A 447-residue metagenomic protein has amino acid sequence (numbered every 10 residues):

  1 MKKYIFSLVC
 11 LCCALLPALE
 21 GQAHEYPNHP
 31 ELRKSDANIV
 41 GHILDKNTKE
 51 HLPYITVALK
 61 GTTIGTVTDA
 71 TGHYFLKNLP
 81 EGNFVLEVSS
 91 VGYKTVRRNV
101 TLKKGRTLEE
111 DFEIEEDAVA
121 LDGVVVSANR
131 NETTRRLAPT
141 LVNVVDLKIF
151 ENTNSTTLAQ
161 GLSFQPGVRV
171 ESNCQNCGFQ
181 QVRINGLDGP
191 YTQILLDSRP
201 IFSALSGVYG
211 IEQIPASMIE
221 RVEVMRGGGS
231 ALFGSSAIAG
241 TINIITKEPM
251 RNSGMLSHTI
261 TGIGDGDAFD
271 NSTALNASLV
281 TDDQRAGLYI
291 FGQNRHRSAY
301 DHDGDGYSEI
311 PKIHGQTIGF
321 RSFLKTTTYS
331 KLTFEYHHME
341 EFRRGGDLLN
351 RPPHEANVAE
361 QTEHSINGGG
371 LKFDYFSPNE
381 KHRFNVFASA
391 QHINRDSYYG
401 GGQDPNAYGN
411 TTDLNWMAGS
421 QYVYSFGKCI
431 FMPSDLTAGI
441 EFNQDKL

Functional and structural regions predicted by a protein language model:
H24-E31, D36, H42-T48, I55-K60 (+4 more regions): Short, acidic, small-residue-rich periplasmic hinge/interaction motif at the N-terminus of Gram-negative outer-membrane
T62-H73: Short, acidic Ser/Thr/Gly-rich low-complexity loop/linker segments typical of extracellular and cell-surface proteins
K77, Q181-R183, R199-R226, K247: Short acidic/polar hinge/loop motifs at secondary-structure boundaries that mediate gating or recognition
A159-P200, E220: Extracytoplasmic beta-strand/coil segments of soluble accessory domains associated with Gram-negative outer-membrane
S203-L205, M218-E220, A231-N243, K247-D303 (+1 more regions): Outer-membrane beta-barrel translocator/receptor signature
P249-S253, T281-A286, T328-K331, F376-R383 (+1 more regions): Short loop/turn motifs that connect adjacent beta-strands in outer-membrane beta-barrel proteins
I260-G264, T281-D283, N294-S298, H338-F342 (+4 more regions): Transmembrane beta-strands of outer-membrane beta-barrel pores
R297-T317, F323-F384, A390-L414: Flexible loop and strand-edge segments within Gram-negative outer membrane beta-barrel domains
